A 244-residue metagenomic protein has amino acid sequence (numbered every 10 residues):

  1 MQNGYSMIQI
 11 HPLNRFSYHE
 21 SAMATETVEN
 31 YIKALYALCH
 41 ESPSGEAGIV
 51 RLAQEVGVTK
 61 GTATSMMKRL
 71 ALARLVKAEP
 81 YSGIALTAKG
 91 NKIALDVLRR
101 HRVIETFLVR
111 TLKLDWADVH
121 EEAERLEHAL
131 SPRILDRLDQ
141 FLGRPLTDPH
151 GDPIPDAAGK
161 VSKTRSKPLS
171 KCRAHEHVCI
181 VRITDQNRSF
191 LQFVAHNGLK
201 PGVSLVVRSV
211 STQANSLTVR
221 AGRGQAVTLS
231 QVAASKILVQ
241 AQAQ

Functional and structural regions predicted by a protein language model:
P12-R15, E127-S235: Mid-protein regulatory/catalytic core that forms ligand/cofactor-binding pockets and protein-protein interaction
A24-V58: N-terminal helix-turn-helix DNA-binding core of bacterial DNA-binding proteins
G61, A117: Key DNA-contact positions within bacterial/archaeal DNA-binding proteins
M67-K68: Short, hydrophobic-biased segments on the C-terminal half of alpha helices that form "recognition helices"
A71-E79: A short, conserved structural fragment
S82-H101: Basic, amphipathic "hinge/linker" alpha-helix immediately C-terminal to the N-terminal HTH DNA-binding motif
